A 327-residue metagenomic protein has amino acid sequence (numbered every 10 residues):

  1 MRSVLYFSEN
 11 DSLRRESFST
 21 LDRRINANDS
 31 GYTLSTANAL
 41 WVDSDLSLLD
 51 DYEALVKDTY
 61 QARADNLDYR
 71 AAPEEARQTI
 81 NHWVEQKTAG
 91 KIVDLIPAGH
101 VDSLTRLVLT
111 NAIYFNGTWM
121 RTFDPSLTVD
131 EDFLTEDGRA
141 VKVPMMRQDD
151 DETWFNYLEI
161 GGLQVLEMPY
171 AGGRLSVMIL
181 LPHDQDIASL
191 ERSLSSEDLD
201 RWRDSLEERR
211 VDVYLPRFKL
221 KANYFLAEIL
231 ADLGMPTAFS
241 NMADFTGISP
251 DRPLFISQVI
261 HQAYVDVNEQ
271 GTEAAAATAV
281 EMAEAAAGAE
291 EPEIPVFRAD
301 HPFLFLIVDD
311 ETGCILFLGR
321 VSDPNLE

Functional and structural regions predicted by a protein language model:
M1-Y6, F123-D130, A188-E197: Short Gly/aromatic-enriched secondary-structure transition segments
D11-H183, D204-E291: Non-catalytic, conformational "gating/processing" segments within enzyme and secreted inhibitor domains
K91, D186-I187, I315: Short beta-strands and strand-coil junctions in structured, solvent-facing domains, enriched
L109, Q164-L180, G288-E327: Extended hydrophobic
P182-E207: Internal alpha/beta scaffold segment
